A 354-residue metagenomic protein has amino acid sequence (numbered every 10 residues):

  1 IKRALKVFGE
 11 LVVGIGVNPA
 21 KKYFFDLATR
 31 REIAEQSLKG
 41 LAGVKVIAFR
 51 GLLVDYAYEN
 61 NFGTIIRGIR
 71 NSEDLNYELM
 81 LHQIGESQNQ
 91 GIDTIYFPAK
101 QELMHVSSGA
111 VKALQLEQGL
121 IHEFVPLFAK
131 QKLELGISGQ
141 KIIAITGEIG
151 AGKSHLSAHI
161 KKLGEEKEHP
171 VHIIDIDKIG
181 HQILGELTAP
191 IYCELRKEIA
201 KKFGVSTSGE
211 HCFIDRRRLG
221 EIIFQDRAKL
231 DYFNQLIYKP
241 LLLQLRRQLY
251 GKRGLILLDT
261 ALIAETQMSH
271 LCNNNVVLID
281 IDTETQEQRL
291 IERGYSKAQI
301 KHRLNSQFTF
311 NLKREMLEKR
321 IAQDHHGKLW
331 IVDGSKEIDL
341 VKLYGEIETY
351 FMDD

Functional and structural regions predicted by a protein language model:
I1-Q140, I281: Nucleotidyltransferase catalytic core that binds NTPs
E10, T64, H172, K178 (+2 more regions): Well-ordered beta-strand positions
A34, Q118, D177, F233 (+2 more regions): Residue-level signal for inorganic ion chemistry
E134-I143, H155, H159, R247-L255 (+3 more regions): NTP-dependent small-molecule kinase module
I137-K167, V171, I176-K178: Walker A (P-loop) phosphate-binding motif
K178-R253: ATP-dependent small-molecule kinase phosphotransfer cores that center on conserved nucleotide phosphate-binding segments
L255-E265: Switch II (G3) loop of P-loop NTPases
